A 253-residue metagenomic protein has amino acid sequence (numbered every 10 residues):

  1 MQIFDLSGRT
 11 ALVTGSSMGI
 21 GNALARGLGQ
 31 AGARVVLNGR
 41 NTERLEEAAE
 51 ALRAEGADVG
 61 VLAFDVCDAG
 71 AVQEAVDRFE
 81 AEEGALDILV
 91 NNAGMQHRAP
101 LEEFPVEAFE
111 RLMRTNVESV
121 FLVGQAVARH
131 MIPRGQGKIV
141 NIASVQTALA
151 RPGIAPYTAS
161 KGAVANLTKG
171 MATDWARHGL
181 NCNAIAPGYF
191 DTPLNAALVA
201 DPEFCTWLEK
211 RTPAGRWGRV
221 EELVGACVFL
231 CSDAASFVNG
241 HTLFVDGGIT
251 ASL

Functional and structural regions predicted by a protein language model:
M1-F4, L149, V228, N239-L253: Short C-terminal tail/terminal secondary-structure segment of NAD(P)H-dependent dehydrogenase/reductase domains
T10, S17-M18: Conserved glycine-rich cofactor-binding loop
V90, A176, N181, V238-G240: Short, small/polar-rich loop/turn modules that mediate ligand/substrate recognition or access, typified
P100-L101, A108-E110, I139, L208: Substrate-binding pocket helix/loop in short-chain dehydrogenase/reductase
G124, S160, T168: Active-site helix of classical SDR
R129, T173-R177, S236: Alpha-helical segment proximal to the catalytic Tyr-Lys
S144: Residue(s) in the substrate-gating loop at a strand-loop-helix junction that position the organic substrate next
